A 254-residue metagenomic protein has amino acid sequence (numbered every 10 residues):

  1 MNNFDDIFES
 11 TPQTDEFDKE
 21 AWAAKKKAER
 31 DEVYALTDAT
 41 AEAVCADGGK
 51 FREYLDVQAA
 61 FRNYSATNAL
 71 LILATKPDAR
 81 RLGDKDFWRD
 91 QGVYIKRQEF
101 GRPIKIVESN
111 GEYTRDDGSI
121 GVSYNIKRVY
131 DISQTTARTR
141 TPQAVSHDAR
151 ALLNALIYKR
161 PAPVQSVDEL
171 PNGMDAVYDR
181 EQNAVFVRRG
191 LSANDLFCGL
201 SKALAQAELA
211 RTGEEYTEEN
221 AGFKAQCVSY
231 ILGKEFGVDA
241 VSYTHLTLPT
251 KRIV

Functional and structural regions predicted by a protein language model:
M1-L248: N-terminal accessory/interface modules of nucleic-acid-binding and processing proteins
P249-T250, V254: Positively charged, low-complexity/disordered segments
